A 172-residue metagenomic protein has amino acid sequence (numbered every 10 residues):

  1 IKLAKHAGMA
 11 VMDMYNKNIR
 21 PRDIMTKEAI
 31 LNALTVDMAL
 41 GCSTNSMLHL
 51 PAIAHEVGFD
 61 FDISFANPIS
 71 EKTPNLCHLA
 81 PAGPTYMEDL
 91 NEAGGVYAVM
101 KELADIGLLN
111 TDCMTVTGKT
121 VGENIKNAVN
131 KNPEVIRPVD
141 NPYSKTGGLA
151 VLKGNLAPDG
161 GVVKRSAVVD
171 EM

Functional and structural regions predicted by a protein language model:
I1-M172: Catalytic or ion-coupling anion/metal-binding cores of large enzyme and transporter domains
